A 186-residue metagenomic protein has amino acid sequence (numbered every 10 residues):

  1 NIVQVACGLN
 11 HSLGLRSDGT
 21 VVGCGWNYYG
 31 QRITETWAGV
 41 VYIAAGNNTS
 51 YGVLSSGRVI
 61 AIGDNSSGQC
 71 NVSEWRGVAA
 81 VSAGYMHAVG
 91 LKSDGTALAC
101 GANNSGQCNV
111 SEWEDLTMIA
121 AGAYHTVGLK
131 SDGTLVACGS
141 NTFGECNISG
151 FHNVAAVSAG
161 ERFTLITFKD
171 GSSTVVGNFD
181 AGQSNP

Functional and structural regions predicted by a protein language model:
N1-G14, V22-W26, Y42, A61 (+2 more regions): An edge-strand/N-cap motif at the start of beta-rich repeat modules
C7, L15, A45, V53 (+6 more regions): Residue-level recognition of a conserved intra-blade site in WD40 beta-propeller repeats
L9-N10, D18, Y29, N47-N48 (+11 more regions): Surface-exposed loop/turn positions within WD40 beta-propeller blades
H11-G14, G23, T49-G52, A61 (+6 more regions): Conserved core positions of repeat-based scaffolds
L15, G25-T36, N48-T49, G63-E74 (+4 more regions): Short glycine/serine- and acidic-residue-enriched loop/turn motifs that recur at repeat junctions
S17-D18, N71-R76, A80-S82, K92-L98 (+2 more regions): Thr-biased low-complexity repeat/linker tracts and other Thr-enriched repetitive architectures
V40-V41, L116-T117, V154: Repeated scaffold domains used in trafficking and secretory/extracellular systems, primarily beta-propellers
